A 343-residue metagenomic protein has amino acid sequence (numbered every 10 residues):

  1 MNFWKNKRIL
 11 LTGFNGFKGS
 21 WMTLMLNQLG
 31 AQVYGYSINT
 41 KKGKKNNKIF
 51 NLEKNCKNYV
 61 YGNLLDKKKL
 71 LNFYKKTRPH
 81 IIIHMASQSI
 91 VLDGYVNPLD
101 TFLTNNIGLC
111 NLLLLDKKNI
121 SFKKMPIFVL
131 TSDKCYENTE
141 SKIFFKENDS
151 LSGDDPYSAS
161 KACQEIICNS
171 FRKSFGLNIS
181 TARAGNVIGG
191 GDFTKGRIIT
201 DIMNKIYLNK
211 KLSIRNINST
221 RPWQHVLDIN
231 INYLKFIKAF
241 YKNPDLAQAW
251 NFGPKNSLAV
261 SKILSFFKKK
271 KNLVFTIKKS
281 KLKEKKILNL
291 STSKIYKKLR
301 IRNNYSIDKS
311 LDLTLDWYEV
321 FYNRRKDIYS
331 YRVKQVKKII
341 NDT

Functional and structural regions predicted by a protein language model:
M1-G185, Y331-R332, I339: N-terminal Rossmann-like NAD(P)+-binding domain of SDR-like oxidoreductases, especially those catalyzing
W4, F14-G16, I82, S160 (+7 more regions): Generic structural signal for small/hydrophobic residues in well-ordered secondary structure, especially within
W21, N72, D93-V96, E140 (+4 more regions): Generic recognition of short, well-ordered alpha-helical segments
M22, L26-L29, G35, I206-T343: C-terminal substrate-binding subdomain of Rossmann-fold SDR/epimerase-dehydratase oxidoreductases
N39-K41, T77, N119-P126, G191-K195 (+2 more regions): Short, charged helix-to-loop "capping" segments that act as catalytic/coupling loops
K44-N46, G191, I287, L315: Short Asp/Glu-rich motifs
T139-F144, N148, D154-P156, A162-K238 (+1 more regions): NAD(P)-dependent short-chain dehydrogenase/reductase
